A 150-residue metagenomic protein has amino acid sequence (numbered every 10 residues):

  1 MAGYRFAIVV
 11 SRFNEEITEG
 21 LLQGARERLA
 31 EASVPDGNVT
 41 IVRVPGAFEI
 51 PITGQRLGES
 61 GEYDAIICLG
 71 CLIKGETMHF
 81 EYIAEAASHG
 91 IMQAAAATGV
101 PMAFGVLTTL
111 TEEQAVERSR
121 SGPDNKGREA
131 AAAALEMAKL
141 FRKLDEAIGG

Functional and structural regions predicted by a protein language model:
M1-P45: Glycine-rich phosphate/diphosphate-binding loop of Rossmann-like nucleotide-binding domains
A2-R5, P35-D36, G61-D64, A97-A103: Short coil/turn connectors at secondary-structure junctions
R12-F13, C71-L72, L107-T111: Short, ordered loop/turn segments at secondary-structure junctions
E15, E27-P35, Q55-E62, M92-A97 (+1 more regions): Generic secondary-structure signature for well-ordered alpha-helical cores
I41, D64-L69, P101-L107: Short beta-strand segments at enzyme active-site cores
V42-S60, V106-L107, T111-E112: Glycine-rich oxoanion-binding loops at beta->alpha junctions
E49, T53-I91: Glycine-rich phosphate-binding loop
F80, E85-G150: C-terminal binding/interaction regions
